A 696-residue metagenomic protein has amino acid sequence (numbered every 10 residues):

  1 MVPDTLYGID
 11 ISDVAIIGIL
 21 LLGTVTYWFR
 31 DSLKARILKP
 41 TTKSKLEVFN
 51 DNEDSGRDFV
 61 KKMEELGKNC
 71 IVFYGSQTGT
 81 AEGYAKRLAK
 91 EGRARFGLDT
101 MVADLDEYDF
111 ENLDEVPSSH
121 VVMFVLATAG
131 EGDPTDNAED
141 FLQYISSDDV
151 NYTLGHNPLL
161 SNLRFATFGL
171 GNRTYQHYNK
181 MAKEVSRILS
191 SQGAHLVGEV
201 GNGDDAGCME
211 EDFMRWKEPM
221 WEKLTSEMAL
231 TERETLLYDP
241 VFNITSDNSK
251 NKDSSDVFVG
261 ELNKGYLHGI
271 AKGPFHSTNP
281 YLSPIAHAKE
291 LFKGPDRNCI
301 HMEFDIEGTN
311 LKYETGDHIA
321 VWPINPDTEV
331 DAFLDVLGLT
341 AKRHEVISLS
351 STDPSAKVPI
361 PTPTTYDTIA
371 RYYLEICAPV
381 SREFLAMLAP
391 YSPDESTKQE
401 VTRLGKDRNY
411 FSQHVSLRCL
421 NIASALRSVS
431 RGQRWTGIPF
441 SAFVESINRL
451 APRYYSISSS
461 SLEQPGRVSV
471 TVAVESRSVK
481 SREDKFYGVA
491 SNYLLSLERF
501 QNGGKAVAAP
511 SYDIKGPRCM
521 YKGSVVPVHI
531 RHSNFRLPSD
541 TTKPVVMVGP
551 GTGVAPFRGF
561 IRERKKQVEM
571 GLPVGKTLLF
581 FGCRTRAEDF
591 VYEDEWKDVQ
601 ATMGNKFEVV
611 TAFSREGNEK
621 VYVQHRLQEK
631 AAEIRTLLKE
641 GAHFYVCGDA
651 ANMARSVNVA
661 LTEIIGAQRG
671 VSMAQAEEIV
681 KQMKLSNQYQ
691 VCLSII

Functional and structural regions predicted by a protein language model:
M1-I696: FNR-like FAD-binding dehydrogenase module
